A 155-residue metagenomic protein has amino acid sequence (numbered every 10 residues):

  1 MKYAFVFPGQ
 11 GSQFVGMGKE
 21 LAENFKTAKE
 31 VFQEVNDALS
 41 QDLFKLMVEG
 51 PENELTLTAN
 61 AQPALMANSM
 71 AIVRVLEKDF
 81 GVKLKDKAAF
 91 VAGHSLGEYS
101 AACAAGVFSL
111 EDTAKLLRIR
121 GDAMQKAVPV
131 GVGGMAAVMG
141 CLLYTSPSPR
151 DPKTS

Functional and structural regions predicted by a protein language model:
M1-K2, V132: A structure-centric signal for secondary-structure junctions around beta-strands
K2-A92: Helix-rich "cap/lid" substructures immediately adjacent to catalytic or cofactor-binding pockets
Q10-Q13, L39, A104-S146: Alpha/beta catalytic cores of group-transfer enzymes, especially the acyltransferase/condensing modules of polyketide
Q33-E34, A67-A71, E98, E111 (+2 more regions): A broad detector of short, well-ordered amphipathic alpha-helices that serve as recognition/interaction surfaces
G93, G97: Gly/Ala-rich beta-loop-alpha elbow adjacent to hydrolase catalytic centers
Y144-S155: Single conserved hydrophobic/aromatic residue that forms the stacking wall/gate of nucleotide- or nucleobase-binding
